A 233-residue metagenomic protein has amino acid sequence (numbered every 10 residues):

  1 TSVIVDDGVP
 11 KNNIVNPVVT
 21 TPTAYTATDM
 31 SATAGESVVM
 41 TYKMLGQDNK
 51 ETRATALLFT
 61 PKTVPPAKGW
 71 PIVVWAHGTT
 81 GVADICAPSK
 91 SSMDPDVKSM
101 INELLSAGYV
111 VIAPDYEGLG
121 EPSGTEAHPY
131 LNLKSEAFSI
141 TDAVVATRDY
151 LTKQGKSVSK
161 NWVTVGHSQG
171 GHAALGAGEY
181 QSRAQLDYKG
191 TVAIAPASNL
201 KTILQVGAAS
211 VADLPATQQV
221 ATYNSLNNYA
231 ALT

Functional and structural regions predicted by a protein language model:
T1-P65: Catalytic-loop region of hydrolases
V39, D94-P122, A137-V145: Active-site machinery of serine-nucleophile hydrolases
Q47-T55, F59-Y109: Short, surface-exposed "cap/lid" segments of acyl-processing enzymes
P129-K153: Alpha/beta-hydrolase active-site loop
Q154-S168: Alpha/beta-hydrolase fold nucleophile elbow
G171-R183: Short glycine-enriched nucleophile-adjacent loop and the immediately C-terminal alpha-helix near the catalytic center
Q185-P196: A conserved short beta-strand
I194-T233: Accessory cap/linker subdomain of secreted extracellular hydrolases
